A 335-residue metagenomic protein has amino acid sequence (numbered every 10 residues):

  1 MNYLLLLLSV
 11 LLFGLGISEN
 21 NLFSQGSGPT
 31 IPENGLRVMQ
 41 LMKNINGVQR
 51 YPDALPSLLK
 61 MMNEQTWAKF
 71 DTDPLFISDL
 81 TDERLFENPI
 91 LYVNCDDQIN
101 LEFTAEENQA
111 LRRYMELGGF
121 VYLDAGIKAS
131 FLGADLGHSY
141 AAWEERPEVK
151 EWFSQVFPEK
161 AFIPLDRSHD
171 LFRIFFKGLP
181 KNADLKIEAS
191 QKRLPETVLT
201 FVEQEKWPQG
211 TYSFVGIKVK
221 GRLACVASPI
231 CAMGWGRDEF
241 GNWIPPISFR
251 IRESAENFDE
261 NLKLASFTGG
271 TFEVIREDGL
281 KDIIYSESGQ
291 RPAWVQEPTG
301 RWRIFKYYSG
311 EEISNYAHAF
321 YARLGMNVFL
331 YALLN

Functional and structural regions predicted by a protein language model:
L5-E19: Bacterial N-terminal signal peptides
F23-I90, D97-Q98, A232-M233, S248-N335: Aromatic-Pro/Gly-enriched surface loop or interdomain linker that acts as a lid/target-recognition segment
G26-G28, L80, P208-C225, E239-F240 (+1 more regions): Short, surface-exposed beta-strand/loop micro-motifs that present aromatic residues
P29-E33, E83-E87, E106-E107, Y114-E116 (+3 more regions): Extracellular/periplasmic catalytic domains that process cell-envelope and extracellular macromolecules
M39-Q40, P89-N94, F120-D124, A161-L165 (+1 more regions): Structural recognition of the beta-strand scaffold that forms the well-ordered cores of secreted hydrolase catalytic
K43-G47, D97-N100, G119-V121, I127-L132 (+2 more regions): Solvent-exposed loop/turn segments at secondary-structure junctions within structured extracellular/periplasmic domains
I90-G137, W143: Short alpha-beta junction capping motif
V149-V226, C231: Acidic, glycine-rich loop-and-strand cores that form catalytic or ligand-binding grooves in diverse globular domains
